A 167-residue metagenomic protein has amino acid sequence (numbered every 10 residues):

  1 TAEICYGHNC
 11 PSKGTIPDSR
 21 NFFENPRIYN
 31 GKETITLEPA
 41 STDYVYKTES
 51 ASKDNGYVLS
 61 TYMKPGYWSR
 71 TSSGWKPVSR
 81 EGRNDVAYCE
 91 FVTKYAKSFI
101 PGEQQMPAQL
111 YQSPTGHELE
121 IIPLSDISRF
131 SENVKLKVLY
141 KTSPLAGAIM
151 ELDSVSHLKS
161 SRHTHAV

Functional and structural regions predicted by a protein language model:
T1, W75-V134, L139-A146, E151-K159: Beta-strand-rich domain onsets/edges
A2-N9, S19-N21, R27, I35: N-terminal pre-first-transmembrane soluble regions of secretory-pathway and organelle membrane proteins
C5, Y29, E38, E49 (+4 more regions): A structural detector for beta-sheet-dominated domains
C5-D18, K135-L145: Structural motif
E24-E33, I149-A166: Short amphipathic beta-strand segments in non-cytosolic proteins
A40-Y46, K53, R162-V167: Glycine-centered loop-to-beta-strand initiation motif
K53-L59: Exposed beta-strand face motif in extracellular beta-rich ectodomains
M63-T71: Short acidic/polar inter-strand loop motif in beta-rich domains
